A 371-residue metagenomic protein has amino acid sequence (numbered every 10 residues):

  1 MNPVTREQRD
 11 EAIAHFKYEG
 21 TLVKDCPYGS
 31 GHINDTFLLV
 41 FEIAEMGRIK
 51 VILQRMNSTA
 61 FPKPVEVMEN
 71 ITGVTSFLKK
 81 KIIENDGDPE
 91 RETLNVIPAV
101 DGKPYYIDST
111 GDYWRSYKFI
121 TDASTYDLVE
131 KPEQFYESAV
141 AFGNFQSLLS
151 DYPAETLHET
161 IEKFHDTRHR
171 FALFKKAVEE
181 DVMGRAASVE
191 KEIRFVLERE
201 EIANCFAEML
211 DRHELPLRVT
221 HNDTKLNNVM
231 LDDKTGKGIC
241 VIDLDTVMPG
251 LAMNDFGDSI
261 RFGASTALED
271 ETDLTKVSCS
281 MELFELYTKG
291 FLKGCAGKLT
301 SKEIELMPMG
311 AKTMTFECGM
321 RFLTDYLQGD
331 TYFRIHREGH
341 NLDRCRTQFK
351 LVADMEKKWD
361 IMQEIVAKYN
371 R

Functional and structural regions predicted by a protein language model:
M1-D25: Juxta-kinase regulatory segment immediately upstream of eukaryotic protein kinase catalytic domains
K24-Y28, H32-I43, G47-K176, G250-A252 (+6 more regions): Conserved ATP-binding subdomain of kinase catalytic cores across diverse folds
P27-S30, Q54-R55, F61-V65, I120-Y136 (+6 more regions): ATP-dependent phospho-/nucleotidyl transfer catalytic cores
V51, E92, R115, R218 (+2 more regions): Protein kinase-like catalytic core scaffold
N227-L268: Catalytic activation segment of kinase domains across protein kinase-like and atypical kinase folds
M253-G297, T313-Y332: Active-site activation/catalytic loop segments of kinase-like enzymes and analogous catalytic loops in related
I304-M314: Small/polar glycine-rich anion-binding or flexible loop at a beta-alpha turn
M355-K358: Long, compositionally biased intrinsically disordered regions
